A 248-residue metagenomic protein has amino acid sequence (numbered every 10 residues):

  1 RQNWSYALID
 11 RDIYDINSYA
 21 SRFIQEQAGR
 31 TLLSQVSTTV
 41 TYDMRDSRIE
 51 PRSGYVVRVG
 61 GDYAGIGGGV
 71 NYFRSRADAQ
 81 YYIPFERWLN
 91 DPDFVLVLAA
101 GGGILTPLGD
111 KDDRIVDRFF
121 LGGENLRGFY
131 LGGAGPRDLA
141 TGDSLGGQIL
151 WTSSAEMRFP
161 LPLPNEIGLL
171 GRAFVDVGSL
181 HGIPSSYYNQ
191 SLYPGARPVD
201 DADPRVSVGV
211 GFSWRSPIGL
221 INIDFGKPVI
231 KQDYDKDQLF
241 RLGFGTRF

Functional and structural regions predicted by a protein language model:
N3-R197, Y234, L242-R247: C-terminal outer-membrane beta-barrel translocator/porin domains of Gram-negative envelope proteins and their
V175, W214-I218, F248: A generic beta-sheet turn/junction motif
Y187-D233, F240: C-terminal structured "cap/appendage" subdomains that terminate the fold
